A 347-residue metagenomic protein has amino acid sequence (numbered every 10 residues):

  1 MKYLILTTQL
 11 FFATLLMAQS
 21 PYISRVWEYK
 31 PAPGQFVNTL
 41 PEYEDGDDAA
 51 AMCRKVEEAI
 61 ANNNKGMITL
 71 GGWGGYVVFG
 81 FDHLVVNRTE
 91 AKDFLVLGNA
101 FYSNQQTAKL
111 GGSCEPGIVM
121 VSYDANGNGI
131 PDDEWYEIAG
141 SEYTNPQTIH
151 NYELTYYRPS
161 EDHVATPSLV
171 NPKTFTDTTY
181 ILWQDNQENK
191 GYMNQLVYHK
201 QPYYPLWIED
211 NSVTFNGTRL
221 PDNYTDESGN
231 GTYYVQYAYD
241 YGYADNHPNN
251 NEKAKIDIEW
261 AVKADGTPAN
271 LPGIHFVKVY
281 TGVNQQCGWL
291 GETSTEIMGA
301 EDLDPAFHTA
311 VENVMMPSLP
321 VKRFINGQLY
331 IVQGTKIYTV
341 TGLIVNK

Functional and structural regions predicted by a protein language model:
M1-Q19, V311, N346-K347: Bacterial Sec-dependent N-terminal signal peptides
Q19-E115, G140-H308: A domain-level signal for the mature, folded cores of soluble proteins
L95, M120, Y136-E137: Structural recognition of the beta-strand scaffold that forms the well-ordered cores of secreted hydrolase catalytic
Q106-L110, A125-E134: Acidic, glycine-anchored loop motifs typical of Ca2+
M120-D124, V340: Predominantly extracellular/luminal cell-surface or secreted proteins
Y123-N126, Q285: A generic secondary-structure signal for well-formed alpha-helical elements
E137-I138, V345: Local beta-strand/beta-hairpin segments that build beta-sheet-rich folds
T309-K347: C-terminal outer-membrane/trafficking sorting elements
